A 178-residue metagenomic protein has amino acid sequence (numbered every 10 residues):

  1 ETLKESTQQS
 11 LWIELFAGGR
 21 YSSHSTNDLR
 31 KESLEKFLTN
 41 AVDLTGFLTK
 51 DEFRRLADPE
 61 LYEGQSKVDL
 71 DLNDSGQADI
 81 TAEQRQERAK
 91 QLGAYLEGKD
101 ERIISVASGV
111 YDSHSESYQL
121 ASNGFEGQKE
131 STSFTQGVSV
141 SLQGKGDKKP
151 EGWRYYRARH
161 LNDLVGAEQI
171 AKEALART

Functional and structural regions predicted by a protein language model:
E1-T178: Active-site bordering "gate/hinge" segments that shape substrate access to catalytic or cofactor-binding pockets
